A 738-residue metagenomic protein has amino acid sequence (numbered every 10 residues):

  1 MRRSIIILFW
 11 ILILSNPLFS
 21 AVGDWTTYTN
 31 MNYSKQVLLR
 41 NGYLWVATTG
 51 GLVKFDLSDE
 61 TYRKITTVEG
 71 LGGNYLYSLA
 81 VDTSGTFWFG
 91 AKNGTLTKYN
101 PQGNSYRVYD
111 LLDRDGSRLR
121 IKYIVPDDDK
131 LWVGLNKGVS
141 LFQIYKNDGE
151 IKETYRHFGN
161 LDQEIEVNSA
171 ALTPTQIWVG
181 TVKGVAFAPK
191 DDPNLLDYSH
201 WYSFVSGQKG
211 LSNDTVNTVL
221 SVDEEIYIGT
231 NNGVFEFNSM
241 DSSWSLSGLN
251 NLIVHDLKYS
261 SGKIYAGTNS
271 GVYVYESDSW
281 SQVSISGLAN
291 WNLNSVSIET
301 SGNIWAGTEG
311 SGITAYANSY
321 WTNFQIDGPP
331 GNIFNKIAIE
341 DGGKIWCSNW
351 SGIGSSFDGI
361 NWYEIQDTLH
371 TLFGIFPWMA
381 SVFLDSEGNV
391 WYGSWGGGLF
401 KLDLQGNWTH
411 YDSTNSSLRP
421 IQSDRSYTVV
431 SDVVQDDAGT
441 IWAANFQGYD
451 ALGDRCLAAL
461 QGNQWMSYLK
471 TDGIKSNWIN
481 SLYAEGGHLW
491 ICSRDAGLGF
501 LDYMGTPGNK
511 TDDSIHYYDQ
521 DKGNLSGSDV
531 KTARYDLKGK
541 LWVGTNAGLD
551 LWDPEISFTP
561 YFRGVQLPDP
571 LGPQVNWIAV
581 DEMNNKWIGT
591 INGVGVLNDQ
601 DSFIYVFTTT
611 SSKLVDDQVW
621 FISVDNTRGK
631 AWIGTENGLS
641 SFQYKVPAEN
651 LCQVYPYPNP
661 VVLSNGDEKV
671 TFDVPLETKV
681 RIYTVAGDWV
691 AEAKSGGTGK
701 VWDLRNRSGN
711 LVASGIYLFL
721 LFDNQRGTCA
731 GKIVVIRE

Functional and structural regions predicted by a protein language model:
M1-S4, E738: Positively charged n-region of N-terminal signal peptides that target proteins for export
R3-S4, F19-V654, V685, W689: Carboxylate-rich, polar loop motifs that coordinate divalent cations or form catalytic acidic clusters
S4-S15: Sec-dependent N-terminal signal peptides
L71, W689-V712, D723-C729: Glycine-centered tight-turn motifs at strand-turn-strand junctions
K510-S514, G666-E668, A713-S714: Carboxylate-dense, calcium-coordinating segments in secreted/extracellular and ER-lumen proteins
K630, A713-L718: Short, conserved beta-strand segments of beta-strand-rich sandwich/propeller modules, principally
A648-R681, G699-W702, G727-C729: Glycine-centered coil/turn sites that cap beta-strands in beta-rich domains
L718-E738: C-terminal tail/sorting-segment detector
